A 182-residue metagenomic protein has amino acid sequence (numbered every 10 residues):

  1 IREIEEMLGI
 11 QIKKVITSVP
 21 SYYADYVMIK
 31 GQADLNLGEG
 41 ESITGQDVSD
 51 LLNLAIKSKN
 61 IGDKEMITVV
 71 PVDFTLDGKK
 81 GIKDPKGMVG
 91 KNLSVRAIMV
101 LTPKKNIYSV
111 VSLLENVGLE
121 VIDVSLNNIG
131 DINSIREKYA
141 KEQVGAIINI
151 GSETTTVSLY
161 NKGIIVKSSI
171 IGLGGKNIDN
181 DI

Functional and structural regions predicted by a protein language model:
I1-I147, I164-V166, G175: Nucleotide/phosphate-binding catalytic cleft detector across ATP-hydrolyzing and phosphate-transferring enzymes
Q143-D181: Glycine-rich phosphate-binding loop of actin/hexokinase-like ATP-binding domains
